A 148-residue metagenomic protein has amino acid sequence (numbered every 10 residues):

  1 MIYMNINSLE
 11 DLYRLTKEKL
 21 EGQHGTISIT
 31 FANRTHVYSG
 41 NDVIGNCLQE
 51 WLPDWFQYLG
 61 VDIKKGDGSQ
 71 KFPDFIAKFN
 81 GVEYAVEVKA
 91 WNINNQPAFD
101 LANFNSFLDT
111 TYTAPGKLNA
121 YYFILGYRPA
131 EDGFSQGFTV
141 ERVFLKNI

Functional and structural regions predicted by a protein language model:
M1-K71, Y84, A90-I148: Nucleic-acid endonuclease domains
I76-A85: Active-site beta-strand-loop-beta-strand hairpin of nuclease catalytic cores that positions key catalytic residues
